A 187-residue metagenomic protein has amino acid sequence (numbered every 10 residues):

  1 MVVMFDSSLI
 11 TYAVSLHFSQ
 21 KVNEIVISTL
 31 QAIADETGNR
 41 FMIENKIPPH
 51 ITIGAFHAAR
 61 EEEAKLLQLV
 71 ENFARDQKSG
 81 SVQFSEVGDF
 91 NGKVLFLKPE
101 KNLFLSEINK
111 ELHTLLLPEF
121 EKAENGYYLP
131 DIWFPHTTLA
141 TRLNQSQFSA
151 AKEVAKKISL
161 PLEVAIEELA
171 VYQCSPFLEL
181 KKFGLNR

Functional and structural regions predicted by a protein language model:
V2-S81, F104-E163, L178-R187: Basic, often amphipathic N-terminal segments
A13, V94, E168: Short hydrophobic/aromatic beta-strand or adjacent loop that forms the aromatic wall/cage of a ligand/substrate-binding
Q83-S85: Short, surface-exposed loop motifs enriched in S/T, G, D/E and P with embedded aromatic residues
V87-F90, E167-L180: Glycine-rich beta-strand-turn "strand-cap" elements at beta-sheet edges
F90-K93, I132-W133: Acidic/polar active-site rim loop that often engages polyanionic ligands
L95-K101: Short histidine-centered catalytic/ligand-binding loop motif
P99, C174, L185: Active-site donor-binding loop signature of nucleotide-sugar glycosyltransferases
